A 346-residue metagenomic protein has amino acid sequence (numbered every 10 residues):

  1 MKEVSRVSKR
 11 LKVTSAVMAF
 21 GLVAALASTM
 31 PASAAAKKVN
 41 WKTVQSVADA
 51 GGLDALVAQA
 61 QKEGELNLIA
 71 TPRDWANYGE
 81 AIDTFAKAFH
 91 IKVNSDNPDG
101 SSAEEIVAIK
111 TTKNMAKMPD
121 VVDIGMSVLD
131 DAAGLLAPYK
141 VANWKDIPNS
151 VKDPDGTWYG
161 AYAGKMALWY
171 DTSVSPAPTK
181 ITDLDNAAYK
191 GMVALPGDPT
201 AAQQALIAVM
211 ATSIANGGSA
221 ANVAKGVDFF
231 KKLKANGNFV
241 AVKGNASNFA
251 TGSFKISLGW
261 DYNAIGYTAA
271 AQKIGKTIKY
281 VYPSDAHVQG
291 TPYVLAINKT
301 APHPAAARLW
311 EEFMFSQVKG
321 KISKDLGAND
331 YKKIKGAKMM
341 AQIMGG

Functional and structural regions predicted by a protein language model:
M1-E63: Short, low-complexity disordered leader/linker segments with a strong preference for bacterial N-terminal type II
A50-Q61, T71-K92: Short, polar/charged alpha-helical segment
N67-D83, N94-K110, A116-S253: Extracytoplasmic ligand-binding site segments that recognize negatively charged/polar headgroups
M126, G197, D261-Y262, L326: Short secondary-structure boundary segments
S127-A133, A250, K255-K276: A ligand-binding cleft/hinge motif common to bilobed small-molecule-binding domains
L136-K145, G156-G160, D185, A269-Q289 (+1 more regions): Short beta-strand->loop
G164-A167, M210, I278, T291-L295: Small-molecule pocket liners
V288-Q289, Y293-G346: Mature extracytoplasmic/periplasmic domains
